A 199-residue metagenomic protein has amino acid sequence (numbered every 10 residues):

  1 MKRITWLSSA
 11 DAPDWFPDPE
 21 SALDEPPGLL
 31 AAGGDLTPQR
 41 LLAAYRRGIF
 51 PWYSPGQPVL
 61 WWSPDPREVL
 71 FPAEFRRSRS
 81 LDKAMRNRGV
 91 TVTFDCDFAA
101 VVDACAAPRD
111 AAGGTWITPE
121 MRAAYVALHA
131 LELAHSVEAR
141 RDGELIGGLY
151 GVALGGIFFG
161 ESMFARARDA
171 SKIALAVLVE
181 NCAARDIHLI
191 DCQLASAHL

Functional and structural regions predicted by a protein language model:
M1-H198: N-acyltransferase acceptor-side catalytic subdomain
